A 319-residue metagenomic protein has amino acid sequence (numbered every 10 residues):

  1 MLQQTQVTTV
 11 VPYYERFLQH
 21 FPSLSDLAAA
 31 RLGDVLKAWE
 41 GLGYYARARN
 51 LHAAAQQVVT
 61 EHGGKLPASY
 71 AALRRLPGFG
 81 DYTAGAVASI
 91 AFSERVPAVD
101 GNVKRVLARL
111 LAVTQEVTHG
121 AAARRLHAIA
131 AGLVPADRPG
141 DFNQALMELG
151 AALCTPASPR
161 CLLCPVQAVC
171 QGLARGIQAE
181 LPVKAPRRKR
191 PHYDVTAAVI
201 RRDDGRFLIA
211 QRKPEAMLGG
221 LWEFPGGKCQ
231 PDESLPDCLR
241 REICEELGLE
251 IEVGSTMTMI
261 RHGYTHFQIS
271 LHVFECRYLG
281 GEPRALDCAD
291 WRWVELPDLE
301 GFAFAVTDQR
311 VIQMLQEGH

Functional and structural regions predicted by a protein language model:
L2-R175, E250: Catalytic cores of DNA base-excision repair glycosylases
Q167-T196, G263, L299-E317: Acidic, metal-coordinating catalytic segment for phosphate/diphosphate chemistry, firing primarily on the Nudix
A168, D194-T196, G205, I269-H272 (+1 more regions): Change "...and in nucleic-acid phosphodiester-cleaving endonucleases..." to "...and in nucleic-acid processing enzymes
Q178-E223, E252-S255: N-terminal strand-loop-strand
R187-P191, E215, I260-L271: Acidic pyrophosphate-coordinating catalytic loop
V199-R201, V273-R277: Short, well-ordered beta-strand micro-motif
F224-T258: The catalytic Nudix box helix
E275-G318: NUDIX/MutT-family hydrolases
